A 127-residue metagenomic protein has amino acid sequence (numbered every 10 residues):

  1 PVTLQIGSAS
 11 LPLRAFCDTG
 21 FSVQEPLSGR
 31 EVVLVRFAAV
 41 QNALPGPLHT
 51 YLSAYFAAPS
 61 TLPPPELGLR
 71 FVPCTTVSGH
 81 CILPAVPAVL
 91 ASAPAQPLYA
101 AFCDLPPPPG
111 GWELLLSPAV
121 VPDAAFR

Functional and structural regions predicted by a protein language model:
P1-R127: Pepsin/retropepsin-fold aspartyl endopeptidases
